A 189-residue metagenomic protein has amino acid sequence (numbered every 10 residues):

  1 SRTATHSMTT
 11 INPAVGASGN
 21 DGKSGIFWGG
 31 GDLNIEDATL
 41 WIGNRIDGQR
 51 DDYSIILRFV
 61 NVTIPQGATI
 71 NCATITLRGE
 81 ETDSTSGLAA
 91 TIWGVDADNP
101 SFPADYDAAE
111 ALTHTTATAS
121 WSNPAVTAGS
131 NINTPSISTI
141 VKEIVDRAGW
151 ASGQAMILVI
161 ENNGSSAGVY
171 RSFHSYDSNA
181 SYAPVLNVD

Functional and structural regions predicted by a protein language model:
S1-H6: Extracellular fibronectin type III
S7-T63, D96-F102, D107, A111-S122 (+2 more regions): Flexible, small-residue-rich N-terminal segments that precede or flank a structured functional core
R50-D51, T69, D83-T85, G149-G153 (+1 more regions): Extracellular/periplasmic catalytic domains that process cell-envelope and extracellular macromolecules
F59, T69-E81, L186: A short beta-strand element within beta-rich, extracytoplasmic domains of secreted/secretory-pathway proteins
T63-C72, S86: Low-complexity, serine/threonine/proline/glycine-rich extracellular segments that form mucin-like
G79-S152: Beta-strand-rich interaction/scaffold domains
E143-A180, D189: Ser/Thr/Pro-rich, low-complexity mucin-like regions that serve as glycosylated stalks/linkers or repetitive adhesive
